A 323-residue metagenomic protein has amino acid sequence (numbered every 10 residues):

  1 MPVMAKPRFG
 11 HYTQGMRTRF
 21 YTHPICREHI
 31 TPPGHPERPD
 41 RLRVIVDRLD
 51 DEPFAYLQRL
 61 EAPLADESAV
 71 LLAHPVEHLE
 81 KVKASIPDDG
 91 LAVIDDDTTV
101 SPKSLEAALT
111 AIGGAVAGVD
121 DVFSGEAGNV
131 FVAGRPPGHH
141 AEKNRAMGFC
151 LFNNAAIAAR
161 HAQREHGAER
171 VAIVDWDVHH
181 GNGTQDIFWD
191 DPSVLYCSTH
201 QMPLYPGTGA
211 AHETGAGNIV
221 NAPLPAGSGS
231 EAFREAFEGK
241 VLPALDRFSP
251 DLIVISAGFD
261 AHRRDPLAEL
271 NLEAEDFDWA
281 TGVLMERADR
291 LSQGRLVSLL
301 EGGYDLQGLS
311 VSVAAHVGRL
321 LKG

Functional and structural regions predicted by a protein language model:
V3-A5: Acidic, Ala/Val/Gly-enriched low-complexity intrinsically disordered segments
F9-G323: HDAC/HDAC-like amidohydrolase catalytic core signature
